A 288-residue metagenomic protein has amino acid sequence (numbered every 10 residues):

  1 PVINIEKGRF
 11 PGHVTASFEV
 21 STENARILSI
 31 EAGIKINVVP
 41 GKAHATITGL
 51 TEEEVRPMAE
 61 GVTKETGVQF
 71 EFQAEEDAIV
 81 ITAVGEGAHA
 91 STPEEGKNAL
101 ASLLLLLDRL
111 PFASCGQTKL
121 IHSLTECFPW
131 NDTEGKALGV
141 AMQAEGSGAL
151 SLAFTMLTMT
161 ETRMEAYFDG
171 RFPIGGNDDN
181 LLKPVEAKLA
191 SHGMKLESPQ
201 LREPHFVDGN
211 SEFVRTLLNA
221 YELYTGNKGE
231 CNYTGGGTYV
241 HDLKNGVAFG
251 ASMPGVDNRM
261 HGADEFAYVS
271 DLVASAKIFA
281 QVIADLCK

Functional and structural regions predicted by a protein language model:
P1-P173: Midchain, well-structured core segments that form catalytic/ion-binding scaffolds
V2, L196, G246-A248: Conserved beta-strand scaffold positions in the cores of enzyme catalytic domains, especially in NTP/NDP-utilizing
R26-I30, E53-Q69, Q200-V247: Active-site-adjacent substrate-binding region of metalloamidase/peptidase-like peptide-processing proteins
A43, A99-S102, F213, Y239 (+1 more regions): Catalytic-loop motifs flanking and including active-site residues across diverse enzymes
L104-P111, G193, A280-C287: Short amphipathic alpha-helical signal-transduction/dimerization elements
M156-T158, F168-F172, S198-Q200, Y233 (+1 more regions): Active-site proximal loops enriched in glycine and acidic residues that flank catalytic Cys/His/Asp and coordinate
T160-T162, L218-Y221, T225-L286: Zn-dependent metallopeptidase/amidohydrolase metal-coordination segment
T162, I174-F213: C-terminal structural cap/anchor segments
